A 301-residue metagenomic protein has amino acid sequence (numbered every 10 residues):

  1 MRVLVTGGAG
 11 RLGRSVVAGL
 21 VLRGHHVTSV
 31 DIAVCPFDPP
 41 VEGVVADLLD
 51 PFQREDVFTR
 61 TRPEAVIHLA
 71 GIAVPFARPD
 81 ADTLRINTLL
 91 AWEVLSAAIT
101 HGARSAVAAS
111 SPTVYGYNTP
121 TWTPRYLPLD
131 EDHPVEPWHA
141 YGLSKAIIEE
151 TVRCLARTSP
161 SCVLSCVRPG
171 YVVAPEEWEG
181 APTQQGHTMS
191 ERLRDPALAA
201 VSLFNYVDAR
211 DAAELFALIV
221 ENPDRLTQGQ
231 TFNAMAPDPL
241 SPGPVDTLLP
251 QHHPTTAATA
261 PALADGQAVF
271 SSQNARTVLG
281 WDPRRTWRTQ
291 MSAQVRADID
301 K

Functional and structural regions predicted by a protein language model:
V3-R23: N-terminal Rossmann NAD(P)H-binding glycine-rich loop of SDR-like oxidoreductase domains
A46-N87: NAD(P)H-binding glycine-rich loop region in Rossmannoid oxidoreductase-like domains and their noncatalytic homologs
V66, R78-V107: NAD(P)-cofactor binding segment of oxidoreductase domains
R85, T121-V163: Catalytic helix-loop patch of NAD(P)-dependent Rossmann-fold dehydrogenases
E93-W138: Conserved Rossmann-fold NAD(P)-dependent oxidoreductase catalytic core, especially the SDR/UDP-sugar
P120, E150-A209: NAD(P)-dependent short-chain dehydrogenase/reductase
L215-S272, T277: Mid/C-terminal beta-alpha module of Rossmann-like enzyme folds, strongest in SDR-family dehydrogenases/epimerases
G266, S272-V278, D282-K301: Amphipathic terminal alpha-helices
